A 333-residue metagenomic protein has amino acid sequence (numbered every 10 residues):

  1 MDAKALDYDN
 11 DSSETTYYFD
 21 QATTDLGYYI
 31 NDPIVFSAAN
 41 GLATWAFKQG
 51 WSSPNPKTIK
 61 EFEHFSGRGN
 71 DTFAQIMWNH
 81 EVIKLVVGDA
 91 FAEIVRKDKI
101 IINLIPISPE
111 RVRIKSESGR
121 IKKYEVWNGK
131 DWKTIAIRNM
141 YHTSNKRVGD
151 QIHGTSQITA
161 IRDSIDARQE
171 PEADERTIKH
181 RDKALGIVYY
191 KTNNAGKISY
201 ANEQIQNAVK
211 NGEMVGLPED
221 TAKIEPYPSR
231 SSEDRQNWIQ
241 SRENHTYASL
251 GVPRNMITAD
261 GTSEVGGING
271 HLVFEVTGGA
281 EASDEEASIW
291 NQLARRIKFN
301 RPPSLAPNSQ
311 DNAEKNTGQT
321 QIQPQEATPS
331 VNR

Functional and structural regions predicted by a protein language model:
M1-Y227, T317-R333: Structured, contiguous alpha/beta core segments that scaffold functional sites
R120-A136, G196-A306, G318-Q321, E326-R333: Long amphipathic alpha-helical segments
N312-N316: Extended alpha-helical surfaces
